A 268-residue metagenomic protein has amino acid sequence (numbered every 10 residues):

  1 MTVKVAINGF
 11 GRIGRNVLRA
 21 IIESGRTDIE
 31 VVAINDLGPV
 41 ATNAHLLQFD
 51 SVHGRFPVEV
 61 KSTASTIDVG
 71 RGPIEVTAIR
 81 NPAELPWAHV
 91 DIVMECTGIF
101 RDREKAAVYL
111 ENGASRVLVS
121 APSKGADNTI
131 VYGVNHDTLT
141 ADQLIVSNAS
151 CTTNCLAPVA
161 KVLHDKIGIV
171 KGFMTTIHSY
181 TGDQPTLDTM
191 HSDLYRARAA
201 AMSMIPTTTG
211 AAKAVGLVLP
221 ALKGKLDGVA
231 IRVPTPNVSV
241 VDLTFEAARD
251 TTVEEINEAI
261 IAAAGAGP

Functional and structural regions predicted by a protein language model:
M1-A197: N-terminal Rossmann-like NAD(P) cofactor-binding subdomain of oxidoreductases, focused on the glycine-rich
K166, T175, D183-P268: C-terminal substrate-binding/catalytic lobe of Rossmann-fold NAD(P)-dependent dehydrogenases
